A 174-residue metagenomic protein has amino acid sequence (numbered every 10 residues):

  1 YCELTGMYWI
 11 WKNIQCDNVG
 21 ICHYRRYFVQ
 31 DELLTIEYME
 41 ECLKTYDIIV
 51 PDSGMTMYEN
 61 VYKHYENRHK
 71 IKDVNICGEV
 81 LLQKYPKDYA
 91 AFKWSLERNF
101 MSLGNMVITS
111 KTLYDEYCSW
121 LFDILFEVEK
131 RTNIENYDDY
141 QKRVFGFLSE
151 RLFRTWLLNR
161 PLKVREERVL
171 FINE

Functional and structural regions predicted by a protein language model:
Y1-E174: ER/Golgi luminal nucleotide-sugar-dependent glycosyltransferases, focusing on the catalytic module
